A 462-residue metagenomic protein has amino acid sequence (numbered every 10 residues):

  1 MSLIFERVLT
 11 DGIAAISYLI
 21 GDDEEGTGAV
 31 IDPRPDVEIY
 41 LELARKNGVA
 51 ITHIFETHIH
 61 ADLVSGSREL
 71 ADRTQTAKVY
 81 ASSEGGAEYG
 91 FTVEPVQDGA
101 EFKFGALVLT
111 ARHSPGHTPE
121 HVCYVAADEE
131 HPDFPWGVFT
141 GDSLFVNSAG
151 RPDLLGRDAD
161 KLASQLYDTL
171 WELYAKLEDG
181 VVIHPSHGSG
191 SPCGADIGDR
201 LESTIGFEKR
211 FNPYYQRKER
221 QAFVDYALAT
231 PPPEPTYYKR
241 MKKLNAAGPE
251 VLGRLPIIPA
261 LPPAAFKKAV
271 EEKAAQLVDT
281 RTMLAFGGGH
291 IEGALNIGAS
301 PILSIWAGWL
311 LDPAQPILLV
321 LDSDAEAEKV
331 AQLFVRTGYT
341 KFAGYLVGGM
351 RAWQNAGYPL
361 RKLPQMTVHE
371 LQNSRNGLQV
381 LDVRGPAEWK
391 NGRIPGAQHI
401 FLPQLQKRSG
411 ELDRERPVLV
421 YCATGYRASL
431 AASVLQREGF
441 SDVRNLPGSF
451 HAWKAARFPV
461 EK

Functional and structural regions predicted by a protein language model:
S2-A50, Y124-G141, N147: Conserved beta-strand hairpin/beta-sheet module of binuclear metal-dependent hydrolase folds, prominently
I4-F5, T27, S67, A71-V79 (+2 more regions): Hydrophobic, small-residue-rich alpha-helical packing segments that form membrane-like cores
I20, D32, H58, L70 (+8 more regions): Divalent metal-coordination and catalytic microenvironments
G26, V108, T118-P233: Metallo-beta-lactamase
V30-I31, I51-H60, V79-E84, H113-G116 (+3 more regions): Active-site neighborhood of phospho(di)ester-bond hydrolases with catalytic His/Asp-centered motifs
P33-R34, I59, E84-G85, H117-T118 (+7 more regions): Active-site metal-binding loops of divalent metal-dependent hydrolases
P35-Y80: Active-site metal-binding motif and surrounding structural segment of the metallo-beta-lactamase
A87-Y89, R151, G156, W171 (+5 more regions): Rhodanese-like catalytic fold shared by cysteine-dependent sulfurtransferases and DSP/PTP-type phosphatases
